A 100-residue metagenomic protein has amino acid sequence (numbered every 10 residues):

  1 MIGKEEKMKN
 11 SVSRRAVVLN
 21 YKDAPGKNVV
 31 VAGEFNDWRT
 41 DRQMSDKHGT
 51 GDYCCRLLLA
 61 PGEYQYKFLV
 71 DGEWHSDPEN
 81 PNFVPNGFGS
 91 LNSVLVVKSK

Functional and structural regions predicted by a protein language model:
M1-E5: A general sequence property marking short-to-moderate contiguous segments in secreted/outer-membrane adhesion
N10-P61, E73-K100: Aromatic-rich carbohydrate-binding modules that target alpha-glucans
